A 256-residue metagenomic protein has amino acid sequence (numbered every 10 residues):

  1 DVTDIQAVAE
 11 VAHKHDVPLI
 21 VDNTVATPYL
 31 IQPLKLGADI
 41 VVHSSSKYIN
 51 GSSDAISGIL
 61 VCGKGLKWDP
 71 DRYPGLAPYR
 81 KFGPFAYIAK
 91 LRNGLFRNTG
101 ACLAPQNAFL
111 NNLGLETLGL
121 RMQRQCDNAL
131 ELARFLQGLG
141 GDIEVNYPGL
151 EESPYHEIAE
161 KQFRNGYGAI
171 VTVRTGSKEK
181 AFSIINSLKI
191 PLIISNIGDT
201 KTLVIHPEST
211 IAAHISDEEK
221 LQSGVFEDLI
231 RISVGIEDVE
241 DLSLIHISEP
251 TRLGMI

Functional and structural regions predicted by a protein language model:
D1-G141, N146: Conserved PLP-enzyme active-site core in the AAT-like
T3, L244-I245: Generic recognition of short, well-ordered alpha-helical segments
T24-A26, L150, G235-E237: Active-site beta-loop-alpha junctions enriched in small/polar residues
M122, G141-I230, V234: Conserved C-terminal alpha-helix-loop-beta "cap" of PLP-dependent enzymes that closes/shapes the active-site mouth
V239-S243: Short, amphipathic alpha-helical "lid/cap" segments that border enzyme active or binding sites
I245-E249, L253-I256: Single conserved hydrophobic/aromatic residue that forms the stacking wall/gate of nucleotide- or nucleobase-binding
